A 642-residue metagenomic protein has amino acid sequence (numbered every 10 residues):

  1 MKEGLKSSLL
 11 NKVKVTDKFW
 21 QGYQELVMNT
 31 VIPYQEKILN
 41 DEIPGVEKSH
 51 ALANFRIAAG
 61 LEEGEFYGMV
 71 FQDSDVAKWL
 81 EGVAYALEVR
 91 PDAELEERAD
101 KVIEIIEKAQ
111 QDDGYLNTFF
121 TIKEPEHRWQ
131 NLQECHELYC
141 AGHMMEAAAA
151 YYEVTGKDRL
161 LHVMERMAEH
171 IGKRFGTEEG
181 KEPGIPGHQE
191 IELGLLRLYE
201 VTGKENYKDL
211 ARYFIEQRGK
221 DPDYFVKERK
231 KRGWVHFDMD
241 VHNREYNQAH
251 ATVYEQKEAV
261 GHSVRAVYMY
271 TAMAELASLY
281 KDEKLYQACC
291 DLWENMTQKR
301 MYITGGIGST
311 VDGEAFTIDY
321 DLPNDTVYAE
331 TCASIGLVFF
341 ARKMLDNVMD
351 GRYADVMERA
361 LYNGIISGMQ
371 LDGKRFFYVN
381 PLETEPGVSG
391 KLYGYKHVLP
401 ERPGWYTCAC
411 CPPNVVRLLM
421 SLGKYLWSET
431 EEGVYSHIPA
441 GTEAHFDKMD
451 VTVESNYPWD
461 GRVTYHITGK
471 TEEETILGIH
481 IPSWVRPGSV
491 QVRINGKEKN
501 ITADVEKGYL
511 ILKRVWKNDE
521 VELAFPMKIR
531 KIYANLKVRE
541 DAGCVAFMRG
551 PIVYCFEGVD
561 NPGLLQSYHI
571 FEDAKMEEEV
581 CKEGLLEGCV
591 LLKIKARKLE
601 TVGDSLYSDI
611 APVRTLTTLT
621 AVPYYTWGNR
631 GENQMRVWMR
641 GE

Functional and structural regions predicted by a protein language model:
M1-D75, D100-F120: Low-complexity, Ser/Thr/Pro/Gly-enriched N-terminal "stalk/linker" regions
E3-G4, A59-V76, H127-C140, K173-H188 (+6 more regions): Solvent-exposed loop and edge beta-strand segments that line ligand/cofactor-binding and catalytic clefts
W20, L80-A93, G142-K157, I191-K204 (+5 more regions): Well-ordered alpha-helical scaffold segments within catalytic/enzyme domains
I57-F71, A77, E81, A86-Q189 (+1 more regions): Extended ligand-binding groove/face enriched in aromatic
A211, C289, G351, D355-N363 (+5 more regions): C-terminal beta-rich recognition modules with glycine/proline-rich loops and embedded aromatic residues
E275-K299, L322-K374, E385: Catalytic-core region of carbohydrate-active enzymes that cleave or remodel glycosidic bonds
E472-N495: Beta-strand-rich binding/interaction modules
P487-L512, K531-K537: Solvent-exposed beta-strand/loop surfaces of large extracellular or lumenal domains
